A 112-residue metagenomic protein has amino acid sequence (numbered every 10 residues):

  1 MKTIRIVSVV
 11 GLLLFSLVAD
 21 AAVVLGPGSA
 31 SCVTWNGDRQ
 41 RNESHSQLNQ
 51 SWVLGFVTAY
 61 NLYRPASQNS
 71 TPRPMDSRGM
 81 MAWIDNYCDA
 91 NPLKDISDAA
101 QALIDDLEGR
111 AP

Functional and structural regions predicted by a protein language model:
M1-S8: Bacterial N-terminal signal peptides that target proteins for export
G11-L14: Repetitive helical segments and hydrophobic/amphipathic motifs
S16-A19: N-terminal signal peptide c-region/cleavage motif recognized by signal peptidases
A21-A22, I104: Long, acidic, intrinsically disordered low-complexity segments
V23-N86: Short N-proximal segments of mature Sec-exported proteins
S77-P112: Surface-exposed, polar helix/loop patches in the mature regions of secreted/periplasmic/lumenal proteins that form
